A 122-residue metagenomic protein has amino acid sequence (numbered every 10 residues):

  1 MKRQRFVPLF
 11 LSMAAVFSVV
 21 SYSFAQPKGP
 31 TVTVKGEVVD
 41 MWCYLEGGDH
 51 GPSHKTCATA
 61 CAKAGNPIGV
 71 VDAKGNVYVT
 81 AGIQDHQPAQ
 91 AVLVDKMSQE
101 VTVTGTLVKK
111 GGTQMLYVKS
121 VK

Functional and structural regions predicted by a protein language model:
M1-L11: Bacterial N-terminal signal peptides that target proteins for export
Q4, V16-S18, D72: Generic detection of intrinsically disordered/low-complexity segments and helix-coil linkers/edges
L9-V19: Bacterial N-terminal signal peptides
S21-K122: OB-fold and OB-like single-stranded nucleic-acid-recognition modules and their adjacent interaction interfaces
